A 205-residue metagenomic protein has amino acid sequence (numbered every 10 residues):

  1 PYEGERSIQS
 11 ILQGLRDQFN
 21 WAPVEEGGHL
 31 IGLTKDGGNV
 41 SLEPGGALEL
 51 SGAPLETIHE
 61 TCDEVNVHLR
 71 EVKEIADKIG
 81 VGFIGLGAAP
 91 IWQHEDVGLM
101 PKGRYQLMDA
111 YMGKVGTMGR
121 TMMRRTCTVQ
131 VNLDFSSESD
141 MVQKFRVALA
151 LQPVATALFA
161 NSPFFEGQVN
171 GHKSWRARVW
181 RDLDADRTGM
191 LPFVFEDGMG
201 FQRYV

Functional and structural regions predicted by a protein language model:
P1-T117, R125: Terminal catalytic/cofactor-binding subdomain
A88-V205: Loop-rich catalytic cores of soluble enzymes, especially ATP-dependent carboxylate-amine ligases and other
